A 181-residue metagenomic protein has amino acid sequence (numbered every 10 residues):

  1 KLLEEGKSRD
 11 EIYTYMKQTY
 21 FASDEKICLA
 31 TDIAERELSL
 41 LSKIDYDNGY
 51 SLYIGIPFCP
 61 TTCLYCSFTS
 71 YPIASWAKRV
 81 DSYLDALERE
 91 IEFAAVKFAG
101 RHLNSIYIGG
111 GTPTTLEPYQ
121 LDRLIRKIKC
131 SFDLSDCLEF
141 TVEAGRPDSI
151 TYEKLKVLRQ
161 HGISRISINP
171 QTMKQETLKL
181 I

Functional and structural regions predicted by a protein language model:
E4-L52: N-terminal [4Fe-4S]-dependent radical SAM core
G6-K7, P60, A74: Residues at alpha-helix boundaries and short interhelical turns
Y53-G55, G109-G110: Residues at the beta-strand->loop junction immediately N-terminal to the Walker
G55-S70: Local cysteine-cluster metal-coordination motifs and their immediate loop/turn environment, predominantly Fe-S cluster
S70-I181: Conserved non-cysteine loop/helix-boundary elements of the Radical SAM core domain that shape
